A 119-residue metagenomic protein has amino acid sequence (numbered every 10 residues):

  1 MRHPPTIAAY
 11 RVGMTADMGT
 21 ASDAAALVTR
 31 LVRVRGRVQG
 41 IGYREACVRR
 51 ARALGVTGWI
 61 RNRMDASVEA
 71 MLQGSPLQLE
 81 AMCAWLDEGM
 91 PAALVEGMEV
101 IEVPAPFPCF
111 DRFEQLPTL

Functional and structural regions predicted by a protein language model:
R2-L119: Intrinsically disordered, low-complexity, mixed-charge
